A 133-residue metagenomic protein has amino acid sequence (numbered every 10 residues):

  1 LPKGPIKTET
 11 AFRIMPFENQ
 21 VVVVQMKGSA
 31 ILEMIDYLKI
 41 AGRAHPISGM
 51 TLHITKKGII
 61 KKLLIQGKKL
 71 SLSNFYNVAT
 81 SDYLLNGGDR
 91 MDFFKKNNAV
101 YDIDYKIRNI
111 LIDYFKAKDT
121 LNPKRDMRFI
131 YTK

Functional and structural regions predicted by a protein language model:
L1-K133: Feature captures C-terminal
